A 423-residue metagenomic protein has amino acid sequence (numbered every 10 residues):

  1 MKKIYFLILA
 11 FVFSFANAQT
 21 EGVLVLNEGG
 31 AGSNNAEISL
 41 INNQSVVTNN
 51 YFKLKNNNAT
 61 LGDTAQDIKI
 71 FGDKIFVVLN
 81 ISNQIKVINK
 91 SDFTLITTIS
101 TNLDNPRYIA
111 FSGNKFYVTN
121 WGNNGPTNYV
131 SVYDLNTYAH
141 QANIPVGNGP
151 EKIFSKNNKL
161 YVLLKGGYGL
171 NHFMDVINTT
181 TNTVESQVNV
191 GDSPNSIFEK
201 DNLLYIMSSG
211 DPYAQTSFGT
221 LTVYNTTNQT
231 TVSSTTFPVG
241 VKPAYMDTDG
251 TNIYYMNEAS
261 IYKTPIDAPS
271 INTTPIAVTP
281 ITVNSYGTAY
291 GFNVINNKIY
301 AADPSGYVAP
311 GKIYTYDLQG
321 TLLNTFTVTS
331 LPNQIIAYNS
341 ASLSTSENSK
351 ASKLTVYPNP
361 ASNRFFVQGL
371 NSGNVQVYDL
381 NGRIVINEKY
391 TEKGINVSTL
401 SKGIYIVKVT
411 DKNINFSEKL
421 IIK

Functional and structural regions predicted by a protein language model:
M1-I4, I422-K423: Positively charged n-region of N-terminal signal peptides that target proteins for export
I4-F6, A16: Cleavable N-terminal signal peptides
F6-I8, K419: Short helix-onset patch at the extreme N-terminus, typifying the N->h transition of secretory signal peptides
I8-L9, K389: A periodicity- and composition-biased signal for non-globular, repetitive helical segments
F11, F15-K350, D379, K408: Predominantly soluble domains enriched in secretory-pathway, periplasmic, or organellar proteins
N348-K423: C-terminal outer-membrane/trafficking sorting elements
